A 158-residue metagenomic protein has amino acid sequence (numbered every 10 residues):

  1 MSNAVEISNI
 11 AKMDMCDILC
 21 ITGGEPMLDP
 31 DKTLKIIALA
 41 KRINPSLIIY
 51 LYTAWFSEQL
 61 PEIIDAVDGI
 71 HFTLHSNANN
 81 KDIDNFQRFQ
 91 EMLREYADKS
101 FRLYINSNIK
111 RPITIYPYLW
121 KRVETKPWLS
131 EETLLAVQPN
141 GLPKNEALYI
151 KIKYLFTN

Functional and structural regions predicted by a protein language model:
M1, M15-D29, I43-Q59, V67-F86 (+1 more regions): Core AdoMet radical
M1-M13: Short, compositionally biased "basic patch" segments
E6-N9, E58-E62: Short acidic active-site motifs
L34-I37, I64-V67, N85-Q87: Short, glycine/charged-enriched secondary-structure capping and boundary segments
L34-N44, Q90-D98: Surface-exposed amphipathic alpha-helices with a cationic face
L60-A66, I113-Y116: Short loop/helix-cap segments at secondary-structure boundaries that form the rim of catalytic
Q87-Q90, W120: Long compositionally biased, domain-poor regions of proteins
A97-N158: Auxiliary Fe-S-binding modules of radical SAM enzymes
